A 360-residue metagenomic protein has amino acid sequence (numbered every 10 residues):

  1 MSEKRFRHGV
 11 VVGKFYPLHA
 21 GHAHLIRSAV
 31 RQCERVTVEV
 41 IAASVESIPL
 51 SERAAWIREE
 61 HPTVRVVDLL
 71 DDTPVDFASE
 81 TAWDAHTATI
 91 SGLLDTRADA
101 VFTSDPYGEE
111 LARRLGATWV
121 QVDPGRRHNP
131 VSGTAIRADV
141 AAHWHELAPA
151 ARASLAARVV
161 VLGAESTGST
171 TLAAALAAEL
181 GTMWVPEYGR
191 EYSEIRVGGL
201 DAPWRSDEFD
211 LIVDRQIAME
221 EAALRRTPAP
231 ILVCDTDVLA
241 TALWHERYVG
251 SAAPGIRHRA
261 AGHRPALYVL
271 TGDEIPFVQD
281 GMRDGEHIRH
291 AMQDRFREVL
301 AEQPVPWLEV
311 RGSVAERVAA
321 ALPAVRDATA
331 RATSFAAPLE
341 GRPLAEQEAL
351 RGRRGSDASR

Functional and structural regions predicted by a protein language model:
M1-R158: Nucleotidyltransferase catalytic core that binds NTPs
L69-T73, D105-P106, P306-R317: Acidic carboxylate-rich catalytic motifs and surrounding loops in phosphoryl-/glycosyl-chemistry enzymes
I136, Y248-E316, T329, E340: A glycine- and Lys/Arg-enriched "phosphate-lid" helix/loop adjacent to the NTP-binding pocket of small-molecule kinases
V159-A177: Glycine-rich phosphate-binding P-loop
A174, A178-A222: Conserved substrate/cofactor phosphate-moiety recognition/catalytic segment in nucleotide-dependent phosphotransferases
L211-H263, L270, V278: Glycine-rich phosphate-binding loop used to anchor ATP phosphates in small-molecule kinases, encompassing both
L308-E309, A315-E316, L322-R360: C-terminal accessory "lid"/substrate-recognition subdomains
